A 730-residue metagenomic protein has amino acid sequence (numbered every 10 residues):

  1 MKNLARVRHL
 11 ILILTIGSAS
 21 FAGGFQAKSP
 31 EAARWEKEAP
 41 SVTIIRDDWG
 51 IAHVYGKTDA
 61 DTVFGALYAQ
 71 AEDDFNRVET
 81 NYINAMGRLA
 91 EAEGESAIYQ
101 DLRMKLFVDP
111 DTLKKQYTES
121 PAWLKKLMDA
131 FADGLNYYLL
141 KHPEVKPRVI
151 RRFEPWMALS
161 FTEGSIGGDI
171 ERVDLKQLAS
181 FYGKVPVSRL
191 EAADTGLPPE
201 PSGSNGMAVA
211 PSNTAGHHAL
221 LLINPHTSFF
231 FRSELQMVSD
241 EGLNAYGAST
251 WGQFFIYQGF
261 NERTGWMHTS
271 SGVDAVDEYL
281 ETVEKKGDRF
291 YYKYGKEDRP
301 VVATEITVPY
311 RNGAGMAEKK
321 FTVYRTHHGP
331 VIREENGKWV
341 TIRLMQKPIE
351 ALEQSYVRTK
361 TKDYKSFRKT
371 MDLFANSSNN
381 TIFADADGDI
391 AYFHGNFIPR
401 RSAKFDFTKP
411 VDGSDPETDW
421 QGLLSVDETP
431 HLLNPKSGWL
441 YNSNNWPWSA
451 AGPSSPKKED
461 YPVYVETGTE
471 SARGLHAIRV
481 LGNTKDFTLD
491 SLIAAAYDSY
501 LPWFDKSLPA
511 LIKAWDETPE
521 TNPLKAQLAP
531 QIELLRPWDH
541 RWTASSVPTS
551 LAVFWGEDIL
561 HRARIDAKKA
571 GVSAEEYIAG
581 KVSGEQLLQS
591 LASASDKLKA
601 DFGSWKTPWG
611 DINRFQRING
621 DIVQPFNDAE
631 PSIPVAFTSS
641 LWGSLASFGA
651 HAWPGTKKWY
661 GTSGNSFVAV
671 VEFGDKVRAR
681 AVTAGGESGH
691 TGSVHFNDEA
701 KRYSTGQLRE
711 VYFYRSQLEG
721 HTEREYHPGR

Functional and structural regions predicted by a protein language model:
K2-I11: Bacterial N-terminal signal peptides that target proteins for export
L10-S20: Bacterial N-terminal signal peptides
S29-S233, D240-G242, G247-F255, M345 (+2 more regions): Substrate-recognition/specificity elements adjacent to catalytic centers across diverse enzyme folds
T62-G65, D111-K126, L352-R358, D460-G468 (+2 more regions): Second-shell loop/turn segments in exported
G242, A248-Q253, G259-E262, H268-V411: Glycine- and hydrophobic-rich flexible loops that cap the catalytic core of alpha/beta enzyme folds
A245, F254, N376-T484: Hydrophobic alpha-helical segments
S454-L524, R614-R730: Terminal end segments
F554-S632: Charged, long alpha-helical assembly modules
